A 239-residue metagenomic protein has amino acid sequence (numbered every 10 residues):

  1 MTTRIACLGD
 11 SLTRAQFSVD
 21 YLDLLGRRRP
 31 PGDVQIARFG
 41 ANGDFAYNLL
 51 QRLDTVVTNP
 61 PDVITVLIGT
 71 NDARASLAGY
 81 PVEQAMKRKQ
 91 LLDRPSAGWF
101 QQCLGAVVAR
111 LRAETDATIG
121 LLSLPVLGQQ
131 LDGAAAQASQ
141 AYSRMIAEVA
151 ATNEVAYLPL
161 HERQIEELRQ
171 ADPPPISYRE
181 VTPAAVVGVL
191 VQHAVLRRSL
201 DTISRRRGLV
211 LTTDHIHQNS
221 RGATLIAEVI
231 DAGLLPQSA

Functional and structural regions predicted by a protein language model:
M1-T2, A239: Short, low-complexity, intrinsically disordered N-terminal peptides in bacterial proteins
T2-S18, N71-A73: Catalytic nucleophile-elbow at a beta strand-turn-alpha helix junction centered on a G-D-S/GDSL motif, marking
G9, R38-G40, L67: Active-site neighborhood of phospho(di)ester-bond hydrolases with catalytic His/Asp-centered motifs
T13-F17, N42-N48, A136-Q137: Acidic-and-aromatic substrate-binding clefts and catalytic sites of carbohydrate-active enzymes
V19-R27: Short, polar/charged alpha-helical segment
R27-R28, G32, N48-A239: Alpha-helical cap/lid subdomain in secreted, periplasmic, or secretory-pathway luminal O-acyl-processing enzymes
P31-A46: A short beta-strand-loop structural module common to alpha/beta enzyme folds
